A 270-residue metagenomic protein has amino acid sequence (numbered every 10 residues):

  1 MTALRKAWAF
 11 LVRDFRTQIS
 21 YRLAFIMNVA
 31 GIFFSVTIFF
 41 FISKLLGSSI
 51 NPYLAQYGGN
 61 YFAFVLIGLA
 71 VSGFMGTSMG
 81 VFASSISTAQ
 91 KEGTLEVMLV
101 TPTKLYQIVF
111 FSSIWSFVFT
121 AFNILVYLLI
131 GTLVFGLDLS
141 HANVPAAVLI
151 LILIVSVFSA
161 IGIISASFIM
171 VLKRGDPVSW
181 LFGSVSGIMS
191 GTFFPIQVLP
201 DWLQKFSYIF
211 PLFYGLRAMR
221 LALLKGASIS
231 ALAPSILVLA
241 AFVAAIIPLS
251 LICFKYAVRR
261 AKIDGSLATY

Functional and structural regions predicted by a protein language model:
M1-Y270: Hydrophobic transmembrane alpha-helices and immediately adjacent juxtamembrane helices of multi-pass inner-membrane
